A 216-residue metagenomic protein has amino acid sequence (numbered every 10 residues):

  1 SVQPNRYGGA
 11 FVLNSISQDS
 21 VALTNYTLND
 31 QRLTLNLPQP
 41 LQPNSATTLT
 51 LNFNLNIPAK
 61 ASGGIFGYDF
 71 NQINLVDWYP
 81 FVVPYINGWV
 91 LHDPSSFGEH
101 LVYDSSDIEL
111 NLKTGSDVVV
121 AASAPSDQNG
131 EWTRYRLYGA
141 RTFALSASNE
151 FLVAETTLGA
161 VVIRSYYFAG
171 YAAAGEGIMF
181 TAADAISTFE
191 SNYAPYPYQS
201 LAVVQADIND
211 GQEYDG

Functional and structural regions predicted by a protein language model:
S1-D19, N25-T27, Q31, P38 (+2 more regions): Extended, low-hydrophobicity, Ser/Thr/Pro/Gly-biased non-transmembrane segments
S20-V21, A160: Detector for glycine-centered tight turns/loop "hinges" at secondary-structure junctions
T34-P40, F97, Y167-G177: Second-shell loop/turn segments in exported
L35, Q39, F143, A194-Y196 (+1 more regions): Flexible, active-site-adjacent loop/turn segments at secondary-structure boundaries
P43-A46: Solvent-exposed, conformationally flexible loop/turn segments
L110, L152-G216: Juxtacatalytic substrate-recognition/specificity segment
